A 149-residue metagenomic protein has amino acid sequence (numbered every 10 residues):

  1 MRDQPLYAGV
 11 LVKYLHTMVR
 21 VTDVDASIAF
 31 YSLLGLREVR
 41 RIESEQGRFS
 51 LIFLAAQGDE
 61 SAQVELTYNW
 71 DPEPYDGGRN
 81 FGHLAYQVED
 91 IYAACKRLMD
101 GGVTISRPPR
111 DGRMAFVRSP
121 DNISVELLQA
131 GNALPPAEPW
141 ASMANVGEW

Functional and structural regions predicted by a protein language model:
R2-V10, R41-E43, S50-I52, Y86 (+1 more regions): Vicinal oxygen chelate
G9-L11, P74-G78: Short, low-complexity disordered segments enriched in Ser/Pro/Gly and basic
L11-V12, M18-S61: Core segments of cupin and vicinal oxygen chelate
Y14-H16, R79-H83: Eukaryotic phosphotyrosine signaling hubs
Q57-S61, D71-E73, I91: Short, charged/polar surface micro-motifs in flexible loops or helix N-caps
S61-Q63, S124: Short, mixed charged/polar active-site loops that provide acid/base catalysis or chelate metal/phosphate cofactors
